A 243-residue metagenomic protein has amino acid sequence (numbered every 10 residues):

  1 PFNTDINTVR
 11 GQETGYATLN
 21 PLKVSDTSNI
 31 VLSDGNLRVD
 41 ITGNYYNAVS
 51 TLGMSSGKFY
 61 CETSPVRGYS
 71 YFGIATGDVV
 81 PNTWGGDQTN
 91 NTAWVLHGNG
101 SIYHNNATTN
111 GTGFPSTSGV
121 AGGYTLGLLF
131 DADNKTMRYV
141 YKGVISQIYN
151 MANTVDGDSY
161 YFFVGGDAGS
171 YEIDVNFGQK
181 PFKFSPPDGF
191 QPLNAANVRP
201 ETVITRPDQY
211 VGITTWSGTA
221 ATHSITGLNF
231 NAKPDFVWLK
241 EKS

Functional and structural regions predicted by a protein language model:
P1-S243: PRY/SPRY (B30.2) beta-sandwich protein-interaction domains and their adjacent Ser/Pro/Gly-rich low-complexity linkers
